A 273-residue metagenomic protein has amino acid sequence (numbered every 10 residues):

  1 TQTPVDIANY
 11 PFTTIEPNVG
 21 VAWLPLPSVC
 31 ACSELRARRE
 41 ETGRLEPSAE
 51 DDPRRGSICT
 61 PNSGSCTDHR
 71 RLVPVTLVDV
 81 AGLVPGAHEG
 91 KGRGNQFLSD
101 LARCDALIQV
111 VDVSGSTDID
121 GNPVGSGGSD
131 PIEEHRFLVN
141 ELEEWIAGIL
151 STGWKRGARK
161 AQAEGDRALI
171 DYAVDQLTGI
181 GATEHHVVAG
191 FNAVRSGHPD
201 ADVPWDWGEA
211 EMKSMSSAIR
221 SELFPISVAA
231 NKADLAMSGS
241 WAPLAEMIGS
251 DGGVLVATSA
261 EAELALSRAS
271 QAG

Functional and structural regions predicted by a protein language model:
T1-Q162, D171-D175, I180, S221-P225: Conserved G1/Walker A P-loop phosphate-binding module
T13-P17, N231, T258: Ser/Thr-centric signal marking residues that sit in or immediately flank functional binding/regulatory motifs
A81, V111-V113, A230-K232, A260-E261: A short beta-strand-to-loop transition that corresponds to the Sensor-1 phosphate-sensing loop of AAA+ P-loop ATPases
W145-L150, W154-R156, G208-M215, A262 (+1 more regions): Charged, low-complexity, helix-prone segments enriched in Lys/Glu/Asp/Gln
K160-E246: Non-catalytic, charge-rich alpha-helical accessory subdomains
P225-S227, A233-G273: Canonical P-loop GTPase G-domain recognition
